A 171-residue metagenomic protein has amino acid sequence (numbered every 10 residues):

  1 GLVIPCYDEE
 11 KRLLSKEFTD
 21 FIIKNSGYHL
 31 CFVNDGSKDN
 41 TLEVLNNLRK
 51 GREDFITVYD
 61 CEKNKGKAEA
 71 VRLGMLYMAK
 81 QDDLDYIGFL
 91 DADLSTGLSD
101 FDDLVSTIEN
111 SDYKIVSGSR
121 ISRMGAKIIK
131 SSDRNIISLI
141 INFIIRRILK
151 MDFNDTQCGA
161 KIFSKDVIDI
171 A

Functional and structural regions predicted by a protein language model:
I4, G27-S37, Y59-C61: Short beta-strand/loop segment that forms part of the nucleotide-sugar
D8-I23: Short, well-formed alpha-helical segments that are part of the catalytic scaffolds of diverse glycosyltransferases
K11-S15, D39-L48: Acidic helix N-cap motif at the loop->helix transition within catalytic regions of sugar-transfer enzymes
I22-S26, K50-F55, D82-D83: Short helix-capping segments at alpha-helix termini
N34-E43, L94: A conserved acidic beta->alpha catalytic loop
C61-Y77, Y86, L98-A171: Acceptor/aglycone-binding surface of glycosyltransferases and processive sugar-polymer synthases
D83-S95: Short beta-strand-to-loop acidic/aromatic patch adjacent to the donor-nucleotide binding site
